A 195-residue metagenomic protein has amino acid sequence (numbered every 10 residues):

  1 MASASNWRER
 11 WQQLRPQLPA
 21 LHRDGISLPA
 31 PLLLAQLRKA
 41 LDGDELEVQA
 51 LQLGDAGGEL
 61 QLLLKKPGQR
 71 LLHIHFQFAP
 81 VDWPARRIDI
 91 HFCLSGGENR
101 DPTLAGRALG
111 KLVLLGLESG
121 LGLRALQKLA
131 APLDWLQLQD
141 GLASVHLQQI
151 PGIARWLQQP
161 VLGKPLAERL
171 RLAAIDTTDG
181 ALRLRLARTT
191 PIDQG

Functional and structural regions predicted by a protein language model:
M1-G195: Extracellular/lumenal and peripheral-membrane lipid-interaction modules
